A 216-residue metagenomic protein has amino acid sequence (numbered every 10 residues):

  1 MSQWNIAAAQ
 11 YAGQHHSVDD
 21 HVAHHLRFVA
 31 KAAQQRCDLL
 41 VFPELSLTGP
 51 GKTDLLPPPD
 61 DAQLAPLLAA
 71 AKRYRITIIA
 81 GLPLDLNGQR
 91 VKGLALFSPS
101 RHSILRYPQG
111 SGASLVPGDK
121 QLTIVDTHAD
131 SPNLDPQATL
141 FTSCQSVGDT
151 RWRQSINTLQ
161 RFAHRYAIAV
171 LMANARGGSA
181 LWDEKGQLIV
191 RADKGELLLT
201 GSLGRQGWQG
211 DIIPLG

Functional and structural regions predicted by a protein language model:
S2-A8: Extreme N-terminal starter segment of soluble prokaryotic enzymes
Q10-H15: Short polar catalytic/cofactor-binding loops
V18, V22-S100, D149-I168: Cys-nucleophile CN-hydrolase/nitrilase-fold catalytic domain and related Cys-dependent amidase chemistry that acts on
D38-L39, L122, T139-L140: Structural motif
A62-I79, S131-L198: CN hydrolase (nitrilase-like) catalytic-core segments centered on the catalytic cysteine and neighboring Lys/Glu
A80-L82, G93-L96, S114-L115, G178-W182 (+1 more regions): Short beta-strand scaffold segments in enzyme catalytic cores
D85-Q137, G148-D149, Q154-N157, G195 (+1 more regions): Active-site catalytic loop in hydrolytic enzyme cores
L188-L215: Binuclear metal-dependent phosphoesterase catalytic core
